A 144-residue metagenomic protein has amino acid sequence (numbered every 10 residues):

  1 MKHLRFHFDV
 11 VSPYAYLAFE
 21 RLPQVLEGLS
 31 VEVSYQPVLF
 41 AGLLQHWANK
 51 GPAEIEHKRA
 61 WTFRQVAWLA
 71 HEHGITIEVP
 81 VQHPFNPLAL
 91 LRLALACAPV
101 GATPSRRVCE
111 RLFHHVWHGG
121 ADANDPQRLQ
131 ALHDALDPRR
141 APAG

Functional and structural regions predicted by a protein language model:
M1-R5: Extreme N-terminal starter segment of soluble prokaryotic enzymes
H7-V11: Aromatic-flanked redox-active Cys/Sec active sites in thiol-based oxidoreductases, especially the WC-centered
Y16-V116: Structural alpha/beta surface segment adjacent to cysteine/selenocysteine redox centers across thiol/disulfide enzymes
S105, E110-G144: GST-like fold's C-terminal all-alpha helical module
